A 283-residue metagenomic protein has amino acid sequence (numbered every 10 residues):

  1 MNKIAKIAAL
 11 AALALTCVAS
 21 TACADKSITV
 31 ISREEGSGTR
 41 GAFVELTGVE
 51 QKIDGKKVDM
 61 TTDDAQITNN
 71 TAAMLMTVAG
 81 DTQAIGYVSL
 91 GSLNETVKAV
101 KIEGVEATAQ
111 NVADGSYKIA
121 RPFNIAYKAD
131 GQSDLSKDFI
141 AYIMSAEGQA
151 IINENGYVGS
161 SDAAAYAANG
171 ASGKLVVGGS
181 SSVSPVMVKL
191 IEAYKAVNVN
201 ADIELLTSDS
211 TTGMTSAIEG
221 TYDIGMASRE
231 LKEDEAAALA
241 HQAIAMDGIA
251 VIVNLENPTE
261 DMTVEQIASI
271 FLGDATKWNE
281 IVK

Functional and structural regions predicted by a protein language model:
M1-A24: Sec-dependent N-terminal signal peptides of Gram-positive bacterial secreted proteins and lipoproteins
C23-K283: Exported/periplasmic ABC-transporter solute-binding proteins
